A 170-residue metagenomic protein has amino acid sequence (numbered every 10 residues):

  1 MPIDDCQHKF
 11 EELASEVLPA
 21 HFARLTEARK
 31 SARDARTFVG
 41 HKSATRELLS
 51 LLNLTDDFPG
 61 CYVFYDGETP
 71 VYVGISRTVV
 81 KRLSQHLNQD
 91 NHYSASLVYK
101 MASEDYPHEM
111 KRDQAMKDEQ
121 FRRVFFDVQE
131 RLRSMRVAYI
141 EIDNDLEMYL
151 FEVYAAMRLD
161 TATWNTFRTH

Functional and structural regions predicted by a protein language model:
M1-K81, Q85, Q89, L146 (+4 more regions): GIY-YIG nuclease catalytic motif and its immediate N-terminal context
H8-F10, Y99-M101, V137: Generic preference for hydrophobic/aromatic residues in regular secondary structure cores
K30-K42, A102-F121: Charged, glycine/proline-rich intrinsically disordered loops and linkers
T37-V39, F58, Y62, S76 (+4 more regions): Amphipathic, alpha-helical segments enriched in basic
G67-K117: GIY-YIG-like beta-to-alpha core
V80, M116-H170: Structure-specific nucleic-acid interaction/processing domains
